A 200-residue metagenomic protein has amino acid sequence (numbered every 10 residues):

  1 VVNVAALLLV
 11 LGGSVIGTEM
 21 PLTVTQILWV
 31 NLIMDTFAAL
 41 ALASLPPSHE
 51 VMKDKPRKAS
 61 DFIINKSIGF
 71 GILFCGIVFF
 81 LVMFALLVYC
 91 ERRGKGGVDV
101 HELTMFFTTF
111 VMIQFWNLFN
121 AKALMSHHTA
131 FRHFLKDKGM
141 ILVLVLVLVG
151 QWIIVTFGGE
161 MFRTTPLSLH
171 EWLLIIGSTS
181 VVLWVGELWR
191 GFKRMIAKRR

Functional and structural regions predicted by a protein language model:
V1-S126: Membrane-embedded transport module
I63-I68, S126-L146: C-terminal membrane-solvent junction of multi-pass transporters and transport-like membrane proteins
V82-L86, V145-E160: Hydrophobic alpha-helical transmembrane segments in multi-pass integral membrane proteins
F107, S168-V182: Small-residue-rich transmembrane alpha-helices that serve as helix-helix interface/gating elements in multipass
M112, N117, G139-I154: Hydrophobic alpha-helical membrane segments
Q114-L118, V182-G191: Alpha-helical transmembrane segments
T156-L173: Extracellular/periplasmic helix-loop-helix junctions in multi-pass membrane proteins
L188-R200: Membrane-interface capping segments at transmembrane-helix boundaries
